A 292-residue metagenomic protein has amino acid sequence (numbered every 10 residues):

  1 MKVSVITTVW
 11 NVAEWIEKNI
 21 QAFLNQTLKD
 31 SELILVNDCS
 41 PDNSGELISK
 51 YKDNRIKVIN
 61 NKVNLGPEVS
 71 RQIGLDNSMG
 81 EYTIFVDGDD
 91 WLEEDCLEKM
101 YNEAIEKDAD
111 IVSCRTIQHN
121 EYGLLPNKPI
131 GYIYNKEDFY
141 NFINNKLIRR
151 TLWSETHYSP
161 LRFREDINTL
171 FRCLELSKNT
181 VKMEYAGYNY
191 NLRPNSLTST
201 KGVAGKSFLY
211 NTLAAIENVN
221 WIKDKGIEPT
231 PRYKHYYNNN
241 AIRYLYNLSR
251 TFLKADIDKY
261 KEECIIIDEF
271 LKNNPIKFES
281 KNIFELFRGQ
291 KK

Functional and structural regions predicted by a protein language model:
N11-N25: Short, well-formed alpha-helical segments that are part of the catalytic scaffolds of diverse glycosyltransferases
E17, D42-K50, W91, D95: Acidic helix N-cap motif at the loop->helix transition within catalytic regions of sugar-transfer enzymes
A22, N37-E46, V63, D87: A conserved acidic beta->alpha catalytic loop
N61-S78: Glycine-rich, basic loop-to-helix element that forms the pyrophosphate-binding segment of sugar-nucleotide handling
T83: Short aromatic/hydrophobic "clamp" motif used to bind/position activated sugar donors
D95-L125: Conserved donor NDP-sugar-binding/catalytic core segment of glycosyltransferases
G131-F208: Conserved nucleotide-sugar donor-binding catalytic segment
R250-K292: Membrane-interface aromatic/basic loop that binds lipid-linked glycans or pyrophosphate carriers, typified by
